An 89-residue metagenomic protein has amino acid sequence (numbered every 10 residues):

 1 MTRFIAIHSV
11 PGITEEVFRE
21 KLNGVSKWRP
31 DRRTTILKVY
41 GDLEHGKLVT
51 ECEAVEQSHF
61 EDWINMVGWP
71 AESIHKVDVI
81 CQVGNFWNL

Functional and structural regions predicted by a protein language model:
M1-D31, L37, D42-G46, Q57-S58 (+1 more regions): Short S/T/G/P-rich N-terminal loop/turn motif that feeds into the first structured element of a domain
D31-R32, P70: Structured helix-beta-strand junction loops
T35-I36, I74: A short coil-to-beta-strand element that immediately follows conserved catalytic motifs
E53-C81: An amphipathic, aromatic/His-enriched active-site/gating alpha helix that lines ligand/cofactor pockets
